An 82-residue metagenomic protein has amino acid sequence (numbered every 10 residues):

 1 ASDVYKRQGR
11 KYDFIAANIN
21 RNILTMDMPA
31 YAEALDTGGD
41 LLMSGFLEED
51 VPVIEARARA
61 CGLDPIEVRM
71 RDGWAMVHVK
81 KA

Functional and structural regions predicted by a protein language model:
A1-Y5: Short, small-residue-biased leader/transition segments that mark boundaries at the very start of proteins
K6-F14: A short acidic, Gly/Pro-enriched loop at the edge of an enzyme's catalytic core that lines a small-molecule cofactor
D13-T25, G45: A short SAM/SAH-binding and catalytic strip from SAM-dependent methyltransferases
T25-D40: A short glycine-rich, Lys/Arg-flanked "PGG" loop and its adjoining helix->strand segment in the class I
G38-V51: ADP-ribose/adenylate-binding Rossmann-like module
E48-C61: Conserved class I S-adenosyl-L-methionine
D64-A82: Core SAM-dependent methyltransferase catalytic element
